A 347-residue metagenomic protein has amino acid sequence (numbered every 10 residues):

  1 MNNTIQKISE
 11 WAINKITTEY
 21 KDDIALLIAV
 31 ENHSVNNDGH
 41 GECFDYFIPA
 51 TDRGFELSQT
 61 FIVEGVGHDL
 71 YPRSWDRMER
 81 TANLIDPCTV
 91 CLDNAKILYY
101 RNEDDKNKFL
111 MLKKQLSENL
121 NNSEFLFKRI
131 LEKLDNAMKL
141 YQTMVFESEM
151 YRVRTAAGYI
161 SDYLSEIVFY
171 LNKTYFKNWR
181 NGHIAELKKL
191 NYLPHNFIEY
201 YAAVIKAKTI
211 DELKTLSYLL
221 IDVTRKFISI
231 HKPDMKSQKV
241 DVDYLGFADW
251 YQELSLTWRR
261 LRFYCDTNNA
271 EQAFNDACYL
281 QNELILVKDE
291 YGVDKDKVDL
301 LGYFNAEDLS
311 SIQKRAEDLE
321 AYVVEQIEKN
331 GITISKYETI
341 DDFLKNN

Functional and structural regions predicted by a protein language model:
M1-I5, S74-D76, R101-N107, N122 (+3 more regions): General structural signal for secondary-structure boundaries
M1-L98, K295: Metal-dependent nucleotidyltransferase catalytic core
N2, S9, T60-D69, D105-F109 (+4 more regions): Aromatic-enriched hydrophobic runs in primary sequence
Q6-A12, I24, K106-K113, T224 (+1 more regions): Generic hydrophobic, helix-prone segments enriched in Leu/Val/Ile
E31, K96-R101, M144, V153: Generic hydrophobic/packing signal
G65-H68, P87-L98, L112-N119, L140 (+3 more regions): Short, mixed-charge, low-aromatic patches
W75-E132, N136: Internal, well-ordered alpha/beta segment that forms a basic, Gly-enriched binding/recognition surface
E124-N347: Conserved nucleotidyltransferase catalytic core and NTase-mimicking acidic/glycine-rich helix/loop elements in nucleic
